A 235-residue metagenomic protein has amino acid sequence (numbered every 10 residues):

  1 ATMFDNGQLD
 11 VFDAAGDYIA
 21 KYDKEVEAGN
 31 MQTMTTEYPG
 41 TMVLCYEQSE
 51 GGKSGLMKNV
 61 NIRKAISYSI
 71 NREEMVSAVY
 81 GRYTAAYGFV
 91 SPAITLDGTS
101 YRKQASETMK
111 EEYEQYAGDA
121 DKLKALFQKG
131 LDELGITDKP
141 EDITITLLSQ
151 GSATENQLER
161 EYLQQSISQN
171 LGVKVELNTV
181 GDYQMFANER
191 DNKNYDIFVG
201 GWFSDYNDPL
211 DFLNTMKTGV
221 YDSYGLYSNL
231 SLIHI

Functional and structural regions predicted by a protein language model:
A1, N6, A117-A125, K129-S204: Ligand/substrate-recognition segments at binding pockets and active sites
A1-G51: Extracellular/periplasmic solute-recognition and catalytic clefts
D5, L9, E27, G51 (+8 more regions): Sec-exported extracytoplasmic/periplasmic mature domains
Y18, K58, I62, I70-M75 (+7 more regions): Stable alpha-helical elements in mature extracytoplasmic
K21-T35, N194, D208-S223: Ligand-binding "clamshell"
G40-P92, L96, I143-T154: Alpha-helical secondary-structure segments
K64, V76-S77, E112-Y116, K174-M185 (+1 more regions): Extracytoplasmic/peripheral linker and loop segments enriched in polar/acidic and small residues with frequent Thr/Pro
T84-G130, S152-N156: Structural transition elements
